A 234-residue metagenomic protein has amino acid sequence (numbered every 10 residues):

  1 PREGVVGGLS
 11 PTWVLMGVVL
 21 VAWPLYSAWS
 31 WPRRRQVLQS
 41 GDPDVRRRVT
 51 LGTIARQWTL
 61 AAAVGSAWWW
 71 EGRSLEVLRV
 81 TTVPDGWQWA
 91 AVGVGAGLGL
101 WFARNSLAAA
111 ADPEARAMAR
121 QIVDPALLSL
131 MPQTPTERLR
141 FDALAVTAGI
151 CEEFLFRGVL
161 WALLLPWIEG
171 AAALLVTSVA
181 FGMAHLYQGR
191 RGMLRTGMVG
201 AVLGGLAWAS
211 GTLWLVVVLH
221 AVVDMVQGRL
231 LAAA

Functional and structural regions predicted by a protein language model:
P1-G7: Short, Lys/Arg-enriched N-terminal segments with co-localized hydrophobic residues within the first ~10-30 amino acids
G7-G93: Alpha-helical transmembrane segments in multi-pass membrane proteins
L20-S27, D124-A234: Transmembrane helix-loop-helix hairpins at the membrane interface of multi-pass integral membrane proteins
A22, G65, G97-W101, G204: Alpha-helical transmembrane segments
W29-Q36, S106-A110, A232-A234: Membrane-interface capping segments at transmembrane-helix boundaries
W58, A62, A96-G99, V179 (+1 more regions): Hydrophobic alpha-helical transmembrane segments of multipass integral membrane proteins
W69-A148, P166: Juxtamembrane helix-loop-helix connectors linking adjacent transmembrane helices in multi-pass membrane enzymes
